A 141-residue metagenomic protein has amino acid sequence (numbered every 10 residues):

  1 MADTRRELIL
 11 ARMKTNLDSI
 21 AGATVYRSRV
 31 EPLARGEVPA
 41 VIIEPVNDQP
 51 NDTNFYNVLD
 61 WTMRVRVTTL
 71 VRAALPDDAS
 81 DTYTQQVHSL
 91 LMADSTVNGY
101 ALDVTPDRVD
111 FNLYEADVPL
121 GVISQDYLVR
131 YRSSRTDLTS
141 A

Functional and structural regions predicted by a protein language model:
M1-A34, P45-A141: Charged, amphipathic alpha-helical segments and their flanking helix caps
E37-I43: A short glycine-rich, His/Asp/Glu-containing loop-to-beta-strand
